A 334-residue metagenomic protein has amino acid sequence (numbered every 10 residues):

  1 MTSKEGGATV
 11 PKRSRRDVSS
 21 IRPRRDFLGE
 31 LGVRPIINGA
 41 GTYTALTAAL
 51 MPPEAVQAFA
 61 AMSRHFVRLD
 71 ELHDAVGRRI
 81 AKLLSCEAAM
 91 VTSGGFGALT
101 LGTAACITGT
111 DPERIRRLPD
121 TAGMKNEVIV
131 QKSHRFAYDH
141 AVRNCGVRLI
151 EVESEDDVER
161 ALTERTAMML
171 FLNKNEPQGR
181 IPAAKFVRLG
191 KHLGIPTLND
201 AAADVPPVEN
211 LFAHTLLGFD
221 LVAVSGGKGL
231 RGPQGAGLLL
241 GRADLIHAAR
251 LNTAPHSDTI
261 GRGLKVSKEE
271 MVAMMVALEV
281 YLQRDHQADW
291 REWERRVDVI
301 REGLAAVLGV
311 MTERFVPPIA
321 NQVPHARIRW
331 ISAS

Functional and structural regions predicted by a protein language model:
M1-V18: N-terminal export leaders
P23-L46, L50, G77-Q283, L304-A305: Conserved PLP-enzyme active-site core in the AAT-like
R34, V307, V323-H325: Active-site lining segments that contact anionic ligands and/or coordinate catalytic metals
I37-D74: A glycine-/small-polar-enriched, mobile loop at the entrance of the PLP active site in fold-type I
L69-D74, A88-A89, G261-K265, R284-W293 (+1 more regions): Flexible, glycine/charged-enriched surface loops at secondary-structure junctions
L278-E302: Structural signature of PLP-dependent enzymes
R301-A306, S334: Short amphipathic alpha-helix segments
M311-S334: Conserved PLP-binding catalytic core of the aspartate aminotransferase-like
